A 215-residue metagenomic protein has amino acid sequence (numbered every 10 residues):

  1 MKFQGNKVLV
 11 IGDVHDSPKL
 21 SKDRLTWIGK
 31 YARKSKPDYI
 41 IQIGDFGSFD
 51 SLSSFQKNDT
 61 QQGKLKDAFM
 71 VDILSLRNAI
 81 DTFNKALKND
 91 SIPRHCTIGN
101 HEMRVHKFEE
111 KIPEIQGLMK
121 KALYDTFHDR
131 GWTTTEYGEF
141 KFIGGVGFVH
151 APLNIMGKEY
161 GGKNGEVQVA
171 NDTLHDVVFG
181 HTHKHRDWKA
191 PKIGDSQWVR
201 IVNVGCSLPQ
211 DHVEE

Functional and structural regions predicted by a protein language model:
M1-D81: N-terminal active-site segment of His-dependent metallophosphoesterases
M1-L9, F140-G147, V199: Beta-strand-turn-beta hairpins that frame and shape the catalytic cleft of phosphate-ester-processing enzymes
G12-D16, G44-S48, N100-E102, A151-L153 (+2 more regions): Active-site metal-binding loops of divalent metal-dependent hydrolases
L20-K22, D50-S54, V105-E110, E159-Y160 (+1 more regions): A short acidic (Asp/Glu
D38-I40, I92, H175-D176: Conserved acidic residues
I40, R94-C96, I201: Hydrophobic/aromatic residues located in beta-strands of well-ordered beta-sheets within soluble catalytic
L52-Y137: Active-site neighborhood of divalent metal-dependent phosphoester bond hydrolases
V146-E215: Conserved beta-sheet core of the metallophosphoesterase superfamily
